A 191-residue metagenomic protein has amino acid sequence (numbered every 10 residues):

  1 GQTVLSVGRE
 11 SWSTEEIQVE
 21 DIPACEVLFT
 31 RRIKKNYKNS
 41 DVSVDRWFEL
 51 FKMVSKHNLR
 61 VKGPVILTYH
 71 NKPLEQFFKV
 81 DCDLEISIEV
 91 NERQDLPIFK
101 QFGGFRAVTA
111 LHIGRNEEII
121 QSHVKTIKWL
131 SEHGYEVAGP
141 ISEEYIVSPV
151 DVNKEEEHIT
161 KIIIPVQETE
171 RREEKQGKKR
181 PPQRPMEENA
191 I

Functional and structural regions predicted by a protein language model:
G1-I191: A solvent-exposed interaction/effector surface
